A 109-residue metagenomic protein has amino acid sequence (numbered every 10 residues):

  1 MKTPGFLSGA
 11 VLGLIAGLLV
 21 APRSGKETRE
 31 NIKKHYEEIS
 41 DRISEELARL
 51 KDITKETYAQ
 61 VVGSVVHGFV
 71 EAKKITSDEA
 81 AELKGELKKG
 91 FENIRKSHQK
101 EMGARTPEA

Functional and structural regions predicted by a protein language model:
K2-P22: Hydrophobic alpha-helical topogenic segments used for membrane insertion/localization
G25-A109: Amphipathic alpha-helical membrane/lipid-surface binding segments
